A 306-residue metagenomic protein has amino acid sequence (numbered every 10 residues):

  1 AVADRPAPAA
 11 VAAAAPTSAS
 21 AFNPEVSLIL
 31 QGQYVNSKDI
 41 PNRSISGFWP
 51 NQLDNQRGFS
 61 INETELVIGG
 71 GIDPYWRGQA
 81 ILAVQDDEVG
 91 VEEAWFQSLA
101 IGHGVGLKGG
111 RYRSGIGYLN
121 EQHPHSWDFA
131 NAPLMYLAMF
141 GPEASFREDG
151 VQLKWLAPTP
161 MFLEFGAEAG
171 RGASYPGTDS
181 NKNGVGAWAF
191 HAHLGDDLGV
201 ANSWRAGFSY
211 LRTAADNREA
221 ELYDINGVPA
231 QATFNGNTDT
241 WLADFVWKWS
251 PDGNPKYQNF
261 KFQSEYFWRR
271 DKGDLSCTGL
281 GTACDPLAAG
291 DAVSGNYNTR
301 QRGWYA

Functional and structural regions predicted by a protein language model:
A1-D4: Alpha-helical, heptad-rich or low-complexity scaffold/stalk segments that mediate oligomerization or tethering
A7, V11-Y175, K182-A189, H193-V200 (+1 more regions): Outer membrane beta-barrel
K38-N42, L119-P124, G177-D179, R218-L222 (+2 more regions): Outer-membrane beta-barrel and related beta-rich outer-membrane complex signature in Gram-negative bacteria
A201-A306: Detector for outer-membrane/organellar transmembrane beta-barrel domains, recognizing the amphipathic beta-strand
